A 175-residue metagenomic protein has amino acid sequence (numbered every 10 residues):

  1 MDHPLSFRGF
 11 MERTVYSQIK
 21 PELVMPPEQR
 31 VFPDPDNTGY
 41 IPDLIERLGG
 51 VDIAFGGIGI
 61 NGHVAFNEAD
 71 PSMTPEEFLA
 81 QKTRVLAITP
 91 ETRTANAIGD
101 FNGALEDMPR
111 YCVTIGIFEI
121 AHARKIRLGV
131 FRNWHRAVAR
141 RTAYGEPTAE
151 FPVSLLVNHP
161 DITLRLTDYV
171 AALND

Functional and structural regions predicted by a protein language model:
M1-F55: Ligand-binding beta-strand-loop-alpha-helix segment within the catalytic cores of soluble metabolic enzymes
T14, P33-D36, G57-I58, A69 (+3 more regions): Fold-independent oxyanion-binding glycine-rich loops and adjacent beta-strand/coil segments at enzyme active sites
R30-D34, G103-P109, T142: Short, flexible loop segments at the rims of nucleotide/cofactor-binding pockets, characterized by
N37, E46, P109-C112, P147-T148: Short, glycine/acidic-rich beta->alpha junctions
T38-I41, G62-F66, A137, L173: Short, well-ordered, mixed-charge alpha-helical segments that flank or form enzyme active sites
L44-S72: A glycine-rich beta-strand to alpha-helix segment that forms a phosphate/ribose-binding loop at ligand/cofactor sites
A65-I115: Class I SAM-dependent methyltransferase SAM-binding "motif I" and its flanking Rossmann-like core
T114-D175: ATP/nucleoside-binding phosphotransfer catalytic cores, i.e., glycine-rich phosphate-binding loops
